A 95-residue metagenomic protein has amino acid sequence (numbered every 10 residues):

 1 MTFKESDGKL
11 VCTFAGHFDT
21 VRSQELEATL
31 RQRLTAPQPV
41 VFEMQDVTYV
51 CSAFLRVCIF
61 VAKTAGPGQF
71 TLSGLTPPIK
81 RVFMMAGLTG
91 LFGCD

Functional and structural regions predicted by a protein language model:
M1-A28, D46: STAS-typified acidic loop motif
T20-F92: Amphipathic alpha-helical interaction surfaces in cytosolic regulatory modules
D95: Short beta->alpha connector loops at strand-helix junctions that form conserved, small/polar/Pro-enriched
